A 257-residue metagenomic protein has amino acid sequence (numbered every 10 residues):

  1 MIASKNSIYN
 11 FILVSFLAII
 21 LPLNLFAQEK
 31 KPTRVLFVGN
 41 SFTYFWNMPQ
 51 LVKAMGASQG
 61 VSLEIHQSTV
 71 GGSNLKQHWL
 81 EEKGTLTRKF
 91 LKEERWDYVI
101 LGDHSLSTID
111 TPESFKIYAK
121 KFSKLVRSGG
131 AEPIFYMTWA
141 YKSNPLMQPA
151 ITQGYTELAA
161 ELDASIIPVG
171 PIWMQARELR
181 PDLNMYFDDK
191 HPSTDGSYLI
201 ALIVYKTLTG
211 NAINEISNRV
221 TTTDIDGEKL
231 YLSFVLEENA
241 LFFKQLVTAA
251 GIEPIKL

Functional and structural regions predicted by a protein language model:
I2-L13: Bacterial N-terminal signal peptides that target proteins for export
F11-N24: Bacterial N-terminal signal peptides
L25-E29: Boundary at the C-terminal end of the N-terminal hydrophobic targeting segment
T33-F37, Y44-K116: Conserved SGNH/GDSL esterase-like catalytic core that processes O-acyl groups on lipids and polysaccharides
S114-K120, Q148-T152: Charged helix-capping and loop-helix junction motifs
K124-P133, A164: A short helix->loop->beta-strand "cap" motif at the edges of active sites that frequently abuts
P145-G251: Catalytic His-Asp segment of secreted/periplasmic serine-dependent ester chemistry enzymes
